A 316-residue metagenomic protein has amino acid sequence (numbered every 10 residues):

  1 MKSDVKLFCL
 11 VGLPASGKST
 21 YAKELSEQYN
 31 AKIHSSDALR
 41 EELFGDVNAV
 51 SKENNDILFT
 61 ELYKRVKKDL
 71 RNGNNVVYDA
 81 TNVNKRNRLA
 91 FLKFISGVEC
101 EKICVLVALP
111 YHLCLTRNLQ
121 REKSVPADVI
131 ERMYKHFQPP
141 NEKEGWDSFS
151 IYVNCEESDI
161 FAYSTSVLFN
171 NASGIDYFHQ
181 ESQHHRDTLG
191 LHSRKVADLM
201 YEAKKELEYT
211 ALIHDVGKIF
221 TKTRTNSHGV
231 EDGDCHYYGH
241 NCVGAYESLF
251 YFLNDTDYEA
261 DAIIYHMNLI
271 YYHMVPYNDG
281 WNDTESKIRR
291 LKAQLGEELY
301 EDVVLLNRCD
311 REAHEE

Functional and structural regions predicted by a protein language model:
L10: Hydrophobic anchor at the beta1->P-loop junction of P-loop NTPases
L13-P14: The conserved Walker
G17: Conserved glycine(s) of the Walker
T20-N74: Conserved substrate/cofactor phosphate-moiety recognition/catalytic segment in nucleotide-dependent phosphotransferases
N54-K102: Glycine-rich phosphate-binding loop used to anchor ATP phosphates in small-molecule kinases, encompassing both
T81-S148: Replace "adjacent to P-loop NTPase cores in ATP/GTP-dependent enzymes" with "adjacent to NTP-binding cores
Y152-G233: Acidic/His-rich, divalent-metal-binding segments that scaffold phosphate/diphosphate chemistry
V196-H314: Divalent metal-dependent catalytic cores for phosphoryl transfer on phosphate-bearing substrates
